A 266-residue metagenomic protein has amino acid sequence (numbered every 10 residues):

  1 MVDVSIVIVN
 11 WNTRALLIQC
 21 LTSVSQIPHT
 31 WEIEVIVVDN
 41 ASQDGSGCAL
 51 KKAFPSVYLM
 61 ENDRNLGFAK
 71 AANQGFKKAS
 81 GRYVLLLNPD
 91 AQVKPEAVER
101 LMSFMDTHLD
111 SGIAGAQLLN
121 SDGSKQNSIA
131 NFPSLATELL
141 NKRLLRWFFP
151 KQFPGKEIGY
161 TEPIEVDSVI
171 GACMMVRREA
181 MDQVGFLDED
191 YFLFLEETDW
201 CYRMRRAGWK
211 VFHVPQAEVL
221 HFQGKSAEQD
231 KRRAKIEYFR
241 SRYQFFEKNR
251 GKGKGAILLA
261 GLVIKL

Functional and structural regions predicted by a protein language model:
V7, Y202-L266: Active-site-adjacent helix/loop segment of glycosyltransferases that harbors family-specific signature motifs
T22-E32: Short, acidic, metal-binding catalytic loop of nucleotide-sugar glycosyltransferases
S23, D39-C48, R64: A conserved acidic beta->alpha catalytic loop
E61-A79: Glycine-rich, basic loop-to-helix element that forms the pyrophosphate-binding segment of sugar-nucleotide handling
V84: Short aromatic/hydrophobic "clamp" motif used to bind/position activated sugar donors
K94-S128: Conserved donor NDP-sugar-binding/catalytic core segment of glycosyltransferases
P133-D167: Short, flexible, basic/aromatic active-site loop/helix in glycosyltransferases
G159-T161, E165-E218: A short, conserved alpha-helix in the catalytic core of glycosyltransferases
